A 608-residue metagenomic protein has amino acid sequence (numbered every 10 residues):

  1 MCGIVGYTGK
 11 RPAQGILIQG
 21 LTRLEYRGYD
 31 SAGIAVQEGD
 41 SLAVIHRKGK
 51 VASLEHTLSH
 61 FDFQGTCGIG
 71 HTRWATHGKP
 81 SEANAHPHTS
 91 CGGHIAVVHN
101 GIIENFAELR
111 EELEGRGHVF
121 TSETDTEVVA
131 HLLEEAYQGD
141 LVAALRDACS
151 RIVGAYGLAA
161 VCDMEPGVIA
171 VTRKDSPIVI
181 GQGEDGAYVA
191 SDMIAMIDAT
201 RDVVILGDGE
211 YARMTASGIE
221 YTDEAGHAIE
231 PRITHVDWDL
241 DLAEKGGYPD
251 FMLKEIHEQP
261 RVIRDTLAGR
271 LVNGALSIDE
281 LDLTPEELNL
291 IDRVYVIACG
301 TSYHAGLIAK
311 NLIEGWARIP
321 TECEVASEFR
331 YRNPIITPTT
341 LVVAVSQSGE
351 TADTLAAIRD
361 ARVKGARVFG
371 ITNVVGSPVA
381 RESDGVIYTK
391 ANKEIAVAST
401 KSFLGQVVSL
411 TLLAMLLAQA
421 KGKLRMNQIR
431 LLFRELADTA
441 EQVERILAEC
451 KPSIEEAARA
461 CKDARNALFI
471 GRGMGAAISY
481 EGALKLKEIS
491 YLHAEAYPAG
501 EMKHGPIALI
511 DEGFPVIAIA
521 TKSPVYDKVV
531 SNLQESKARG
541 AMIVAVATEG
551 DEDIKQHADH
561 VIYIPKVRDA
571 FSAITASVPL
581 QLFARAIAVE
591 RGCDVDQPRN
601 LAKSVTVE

Functional and structural regions predicted by a protein language model:
M1-K245, P249, R261-D292, Y331 (+4 more regions): Conserved short alpha-helical segments that host acidic/polar catalytic motifs at enzyme active sites
I4, V97, A160, V171 (+6 more regions): Structural beta-sheet core signal
Y7-K10, H99, V119, E134-Q138 (+16 more regions): Hydrophobic alpha-helical scaffolding
G70-A83, V272-E286, A309-V345, T351 (+1 more regions): Glycine-rich oxoanion-binding loops at beta->alpha junctions
P87-T89, V161, A170-V171, V203-V204 (+12 more regions): Replace "in large, NTP-powered and nucleic-acid-processing enzymes" with "in large, NTP-powered factors and other
G226, M542, K555-H557, V567-E608: Generic C-terminus detector
Q259-I263, L267-Y295, G385-P515, A588-E608: Active-site phosphate/pyrophosphate-binding segments
N289-L431, E435-D438, I519-I564, F583: Glycine-rich phosphate-binding loops that contact phosphosugars or nucleotide phosphates
